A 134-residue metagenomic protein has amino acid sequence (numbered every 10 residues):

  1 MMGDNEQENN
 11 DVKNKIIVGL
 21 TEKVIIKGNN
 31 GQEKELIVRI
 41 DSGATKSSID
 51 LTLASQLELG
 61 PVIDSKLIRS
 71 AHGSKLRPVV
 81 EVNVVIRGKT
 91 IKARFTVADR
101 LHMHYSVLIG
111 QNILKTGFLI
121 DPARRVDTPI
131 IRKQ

Functional and structural regions predicted by a protein language model:
M2-Q134: Pepsin/retropepsin-fold aspartyl endopeptidases
